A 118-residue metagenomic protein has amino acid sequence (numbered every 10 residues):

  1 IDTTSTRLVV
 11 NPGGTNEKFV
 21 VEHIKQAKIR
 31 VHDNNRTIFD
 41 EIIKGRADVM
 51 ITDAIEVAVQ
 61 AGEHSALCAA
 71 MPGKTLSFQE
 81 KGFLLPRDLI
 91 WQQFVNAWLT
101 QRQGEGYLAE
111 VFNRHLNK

Functional and structural regions predicted by a protein language model:
I1-K118: Proline/Glycine/Serine-rich low-complexity intrinsically disordered segments that serve as flexible stalks/linkers
